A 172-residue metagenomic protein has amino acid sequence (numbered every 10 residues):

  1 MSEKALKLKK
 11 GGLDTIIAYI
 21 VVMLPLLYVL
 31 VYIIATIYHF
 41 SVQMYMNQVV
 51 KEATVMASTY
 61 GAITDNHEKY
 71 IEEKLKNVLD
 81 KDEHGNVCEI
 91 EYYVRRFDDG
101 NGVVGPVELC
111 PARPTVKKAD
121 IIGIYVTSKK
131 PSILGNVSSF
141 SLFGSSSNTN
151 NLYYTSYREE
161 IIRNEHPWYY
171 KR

Functional and structural regions predicted by a protein language model:
S2-E72: Alpha-helical assembly-interface signal, strongest on the long, hydrophobic N-terminal helix that forms
E52-V55, T59-R172: Short, conserved structural patches
